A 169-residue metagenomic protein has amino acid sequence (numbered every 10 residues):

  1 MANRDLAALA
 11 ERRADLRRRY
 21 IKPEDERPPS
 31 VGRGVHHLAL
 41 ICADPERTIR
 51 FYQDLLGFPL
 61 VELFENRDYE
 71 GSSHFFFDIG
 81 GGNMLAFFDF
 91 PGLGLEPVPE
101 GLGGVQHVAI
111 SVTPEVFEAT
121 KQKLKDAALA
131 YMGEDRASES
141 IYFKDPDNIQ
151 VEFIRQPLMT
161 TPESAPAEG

Functional and structural regions predicted by a protein language model:
M1-P28, K121-G169: Vicinal oxygen chelate
K22-E24, E62-L63, G71, G92-P97: A short, acidic/glycine-rich surface segment
G34-A43, F75-G80, E96-K123, E139-K144 (+1 more regions): Vicinal oxygen chelate
I41-M84: Core segments of cupin and vicinal oxygen chelate
R50, D54, E118-Q122, D126: Replace "anionic and nucleotidyl ligands
N83-L85, Q106, M159: Long, contiguous binding/interaction regions
M84-F87, E152-F153: Short glycine-/small-residue motifs
